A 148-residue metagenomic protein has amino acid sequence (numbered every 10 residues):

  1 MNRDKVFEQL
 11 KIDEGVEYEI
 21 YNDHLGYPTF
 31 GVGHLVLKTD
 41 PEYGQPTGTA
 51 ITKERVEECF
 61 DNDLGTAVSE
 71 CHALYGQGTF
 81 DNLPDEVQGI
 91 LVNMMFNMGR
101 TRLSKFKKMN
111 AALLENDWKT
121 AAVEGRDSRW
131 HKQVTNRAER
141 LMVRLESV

Functional and structural regions predicted by a protein language model:
M1-E19, H34-K38, E57, D61-N62 (+2 more regions): Long, amphipathic alpha-helical surface segments
F7, Y27-T29, Q88: A residue-level signal for beta-strand positions that form part of recognition/binding surfaces within mature
I20-D23, T79-V87: Structural motif
N22-Q45: Substrate-binding/active-site groove segments that recognize and process beta-1,4-linked N-acetyl-hexosamine
G44-G76, D85-V92, F96-F106: Alpha-helical segment that forms one wall of the substrate-binding/catalytic cleft in peptidoglycan-active domains
